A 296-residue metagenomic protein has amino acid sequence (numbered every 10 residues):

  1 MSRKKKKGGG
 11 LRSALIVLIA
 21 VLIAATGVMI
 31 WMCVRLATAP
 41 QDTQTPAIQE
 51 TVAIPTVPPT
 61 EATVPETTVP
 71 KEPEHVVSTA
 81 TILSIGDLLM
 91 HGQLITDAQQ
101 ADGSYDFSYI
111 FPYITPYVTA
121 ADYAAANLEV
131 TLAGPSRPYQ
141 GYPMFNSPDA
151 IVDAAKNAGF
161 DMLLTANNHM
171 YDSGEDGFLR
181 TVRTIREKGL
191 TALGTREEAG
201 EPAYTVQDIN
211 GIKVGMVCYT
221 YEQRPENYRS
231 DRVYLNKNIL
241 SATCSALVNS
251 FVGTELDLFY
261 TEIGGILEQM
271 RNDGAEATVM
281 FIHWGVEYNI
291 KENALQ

Functional and structural regions predicted by a protein language model:
M1-S13: N-terminal Lys/Arg-rich, disordered targeting/topogenic segments
R3, L15-P40, I48-I54, P58-Q296: Acidic, metal/ion-coordinating pockets
